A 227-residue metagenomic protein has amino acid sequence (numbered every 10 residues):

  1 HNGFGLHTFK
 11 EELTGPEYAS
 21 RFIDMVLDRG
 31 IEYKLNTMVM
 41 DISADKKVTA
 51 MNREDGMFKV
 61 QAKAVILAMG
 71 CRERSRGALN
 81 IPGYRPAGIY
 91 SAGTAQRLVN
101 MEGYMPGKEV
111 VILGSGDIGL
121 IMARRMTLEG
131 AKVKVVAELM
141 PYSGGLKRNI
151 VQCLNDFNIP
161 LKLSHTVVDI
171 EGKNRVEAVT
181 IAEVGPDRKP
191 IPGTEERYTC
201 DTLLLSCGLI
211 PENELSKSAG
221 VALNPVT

Functional and structural regions predicted by a protein language model:
H1-T227: Residues forming the flavin
